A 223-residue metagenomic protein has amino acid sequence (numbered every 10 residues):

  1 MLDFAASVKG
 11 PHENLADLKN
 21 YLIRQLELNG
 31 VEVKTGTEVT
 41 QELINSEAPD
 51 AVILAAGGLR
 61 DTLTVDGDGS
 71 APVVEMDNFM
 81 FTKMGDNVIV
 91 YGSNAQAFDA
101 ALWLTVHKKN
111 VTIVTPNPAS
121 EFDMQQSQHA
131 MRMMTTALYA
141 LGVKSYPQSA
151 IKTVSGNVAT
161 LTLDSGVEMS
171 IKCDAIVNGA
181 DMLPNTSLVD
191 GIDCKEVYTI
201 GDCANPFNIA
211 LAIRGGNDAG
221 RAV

Functional and structural regions predicted by a protein language model:
M1-N29, A101-S149: Rossmann-like dinucleotide-binding cores of NAD(P)H-dependent redox enzymes
L2, A6, A51, A55-G58: Terminal amphipathic helices with adjacent charged low-complexity linkers/tails
G10-H12, L28-V33, G69, G156 (+1 more regions): Short, flexible loop segments at the rims of nucleotide/cofactor-binding pockets, characterized by
K34-A48, A55-G67, A71-Q126, L163-A175 (+1 more regions): Rossmann-like dinucleotide/flavin-binding elements
N157-T162: Short polybasic amphipathic segments
